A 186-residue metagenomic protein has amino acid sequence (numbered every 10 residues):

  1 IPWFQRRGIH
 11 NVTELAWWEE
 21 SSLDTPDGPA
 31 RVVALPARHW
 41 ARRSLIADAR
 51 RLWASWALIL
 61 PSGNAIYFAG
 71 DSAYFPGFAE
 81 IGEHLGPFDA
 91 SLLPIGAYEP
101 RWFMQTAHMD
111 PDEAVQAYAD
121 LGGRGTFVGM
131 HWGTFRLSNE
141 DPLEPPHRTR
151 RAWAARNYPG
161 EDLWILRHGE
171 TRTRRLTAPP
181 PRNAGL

Functional and structural regions predicted by a protein language model:
I1-P2, H39: A short acidic, glycine/proline-enriched capping/turn motif at secondary-structure boundaries, especially helix N-cap
P2-W3, A65, A73-R167: Cap/insert and terminal regions of metallo-dependent hydrolase folds
W3-A16: Helix-loop-beta element that forms the nucleotide-linked donor phosphate-binding surface in glycosyltransferases
G8-N11, G28-A30, Y158-D162: A short helix-to-beta-strand connector/capping loop
L15-G86, R151, R167-L186: Core dinuclear metal-dependent hydrolase active-site scaffold
